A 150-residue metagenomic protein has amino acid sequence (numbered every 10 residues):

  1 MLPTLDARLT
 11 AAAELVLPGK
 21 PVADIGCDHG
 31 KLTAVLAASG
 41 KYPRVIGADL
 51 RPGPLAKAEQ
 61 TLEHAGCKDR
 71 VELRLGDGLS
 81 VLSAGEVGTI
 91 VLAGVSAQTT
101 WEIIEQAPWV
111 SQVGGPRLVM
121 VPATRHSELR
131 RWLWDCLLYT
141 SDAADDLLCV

Functional and structural regions predicted by a protein language model:
M1-P18, A34: S-adenosyl-L-methionine
K20-G26: Conserved class I S-adenosyl-L-methionine
H29-K41: Conserved SAM-binding loop of SAM-dependent methyltransferases across substrates and taxa, primarily the Class I
R44-D49: Conserved SAM-binding motif I beta-strand of class I
L55-A56: Short alpha-helix immediately C-terminal to the canonical SAM-binding loop
E59-A84: S-adenosyl-L-methionine
G114-P122: Conserved beta-strand signature within the Rossmann-like core of class I S-adenosyl-L-methionine
Y139-A144: Conserved small/polar residues in nucleotide/adenosyl-binding loops
